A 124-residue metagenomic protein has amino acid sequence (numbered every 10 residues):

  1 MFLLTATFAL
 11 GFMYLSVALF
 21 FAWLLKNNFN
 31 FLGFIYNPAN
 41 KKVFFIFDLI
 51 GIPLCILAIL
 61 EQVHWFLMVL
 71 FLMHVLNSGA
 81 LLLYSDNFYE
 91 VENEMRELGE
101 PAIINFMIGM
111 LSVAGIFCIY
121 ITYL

Functional and structural regions predicted by a protein language model:
M1-L4, I59-F66, L124: Membrane-helix interface and helix-disruption motif detector
L3-F29: N-terminal signal-anchor/start-transfer transmembrane helix
A18-W23, L49-Q62: Canonical alpha-helical transmembrane segments
L24-P38, E94: Short juxtamembrane and helix-loop transition motifs at transmembrane-helix boundaries in membrane proteins
P38-L57, S78: Core segments of alpha-helical transmembrane spans in multipass integral membrane proteins
L54-Y84: Short alpha-helical packing/oligomerization segments
A80-A102, L124: Membrane-helix boundary connector in multi-pass membrane proteins
E100-Y123: Final/C-terminal transmembrane alpha-helix of multipass membrane proteins
